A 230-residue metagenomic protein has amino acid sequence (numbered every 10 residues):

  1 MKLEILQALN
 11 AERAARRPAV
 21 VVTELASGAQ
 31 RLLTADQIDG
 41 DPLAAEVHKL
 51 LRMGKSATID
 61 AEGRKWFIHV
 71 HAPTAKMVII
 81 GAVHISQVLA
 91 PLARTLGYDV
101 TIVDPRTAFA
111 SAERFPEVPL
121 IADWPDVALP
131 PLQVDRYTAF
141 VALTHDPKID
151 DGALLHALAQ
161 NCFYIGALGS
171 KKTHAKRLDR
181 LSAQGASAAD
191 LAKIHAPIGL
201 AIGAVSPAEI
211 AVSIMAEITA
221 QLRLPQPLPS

Functional and structural regions predicted by a protein language model:
M1-I121, D135-T138, T173, T219-S230: Segments forming oxygen-rich coordination pockets for charged ligands
L92-G97, H156-A159, S182-A183: Short, solvent-exposed amphipathic alpha-helical segments in soluble enzyme and RNA/protein-processing domains
D123-W124, P197: Conserved acidic residues
D126-R136: Short amphipathic alpha-helix with an adjacent loop that forms part of the alpha/beta core around
A139, L155-R180: ADP-ribose/adenylate-binding Rossmann-like module
H145-K148, S170-K171: Short glycine-rich anion-binding loops that position phosphate/pyrophosphate groups of nucleotides and phosphorylated
K148-D151, L155: Cytosolic regulatory regions of ion transport systems
L168-S230: Adenosine-phosphate binding glycine-rich loop
